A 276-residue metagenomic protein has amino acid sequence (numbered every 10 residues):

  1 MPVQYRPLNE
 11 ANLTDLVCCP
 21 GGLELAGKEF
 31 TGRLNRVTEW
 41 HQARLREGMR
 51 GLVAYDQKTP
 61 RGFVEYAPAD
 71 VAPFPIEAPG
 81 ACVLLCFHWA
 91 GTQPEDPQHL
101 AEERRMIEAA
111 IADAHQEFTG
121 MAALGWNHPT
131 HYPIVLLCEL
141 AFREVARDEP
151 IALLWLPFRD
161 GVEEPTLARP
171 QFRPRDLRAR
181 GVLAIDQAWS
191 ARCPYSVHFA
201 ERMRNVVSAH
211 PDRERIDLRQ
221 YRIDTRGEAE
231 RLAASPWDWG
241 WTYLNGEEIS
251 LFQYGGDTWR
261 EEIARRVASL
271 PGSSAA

Functional and structural regions predicted by a protein language model:
M1-R46, G51-V53, H198-R202: Short amphipathic alpha-helix that is part of the acyltransferase structural core
V53, T59-D70, V83: Conserved beta-strand in the GNAT
P75-Q98: Conserved acetyl-CoA binding element of GNAT-fold acetyltransferases
E95-A114: Conserved acetyl-CoA-binding loop-helix of GNAT-fold acetyltransferases
A112-N127: Conserved GNAT acetyl-CoA-binding A-motif
N127-D148: Conserved active-site alpha-helix within GNAT-family acetyltransferase domains
F172-A209: Local sequence-structure signature of Cys/Sec-based thiol-disulfide redox active-site neighborhoods
L244-A275: Non-catalytic, surface beta->alpha helical segment in thiol-disulfide oxidoreductase systems
